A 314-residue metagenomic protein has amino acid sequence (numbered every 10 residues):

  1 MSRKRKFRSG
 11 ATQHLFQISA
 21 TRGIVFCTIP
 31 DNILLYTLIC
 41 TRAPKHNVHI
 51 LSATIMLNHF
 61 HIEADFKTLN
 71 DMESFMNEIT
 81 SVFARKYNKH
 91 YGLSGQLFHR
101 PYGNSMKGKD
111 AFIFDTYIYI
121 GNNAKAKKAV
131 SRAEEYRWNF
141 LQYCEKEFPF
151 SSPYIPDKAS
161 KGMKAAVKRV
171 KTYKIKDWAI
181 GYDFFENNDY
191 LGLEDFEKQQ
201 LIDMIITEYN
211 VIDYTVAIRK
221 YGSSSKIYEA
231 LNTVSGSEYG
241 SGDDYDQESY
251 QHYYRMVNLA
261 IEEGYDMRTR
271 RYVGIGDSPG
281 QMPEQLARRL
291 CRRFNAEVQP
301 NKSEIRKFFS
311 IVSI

Functional and structural regions predicted by a protein language model:
S2-S52, F66-I314: Short Pro-Cys-Gly-centered "Cys-loop" motif that presents a nucleophilic cysteine in a tight turn
H59-K67: Short beta-strand->loop micro-motif that forms the acidic, two-metal-ion catalytic signature in nucleotide-processing
